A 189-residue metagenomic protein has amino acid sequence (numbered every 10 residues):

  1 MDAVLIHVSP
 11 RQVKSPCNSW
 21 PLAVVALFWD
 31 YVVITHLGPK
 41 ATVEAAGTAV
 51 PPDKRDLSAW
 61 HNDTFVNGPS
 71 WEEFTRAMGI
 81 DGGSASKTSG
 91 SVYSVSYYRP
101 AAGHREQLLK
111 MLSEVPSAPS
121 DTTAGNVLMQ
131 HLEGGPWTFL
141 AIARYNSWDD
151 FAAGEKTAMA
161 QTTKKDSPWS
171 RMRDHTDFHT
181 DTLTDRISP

Functional and structural regions predicted by a protein language model:
M1-P189: Short S/T/G/P-rich N-terminal loop/turn motif that feeds into the first structured element of a domain
